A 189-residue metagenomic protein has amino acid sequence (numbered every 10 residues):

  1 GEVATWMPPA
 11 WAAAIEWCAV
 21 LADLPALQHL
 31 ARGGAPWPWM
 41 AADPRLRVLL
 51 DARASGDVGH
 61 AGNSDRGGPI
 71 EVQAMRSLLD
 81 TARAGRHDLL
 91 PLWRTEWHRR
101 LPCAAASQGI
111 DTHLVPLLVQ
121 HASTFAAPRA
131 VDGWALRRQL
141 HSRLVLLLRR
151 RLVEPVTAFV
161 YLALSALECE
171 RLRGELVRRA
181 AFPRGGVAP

Functional and structural regions predicted by a protein language model:
G1-P189: Extended alpha-helical surfaces
